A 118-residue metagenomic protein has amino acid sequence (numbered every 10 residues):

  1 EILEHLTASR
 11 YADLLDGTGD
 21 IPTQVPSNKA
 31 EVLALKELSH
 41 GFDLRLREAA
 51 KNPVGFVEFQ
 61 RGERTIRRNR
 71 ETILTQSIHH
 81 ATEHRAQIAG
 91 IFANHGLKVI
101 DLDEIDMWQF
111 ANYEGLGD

Functional and structural regions predicted by a protein language model:
E1-T23, G62-D118: Short, contiguous alpha-helical
L15-G55: Helix-adjacent hinge/juxtasegments
A30, F42, V57, T82 (+1 more regions): Intrinsic disorder/low-complexity signal
L46, N52-E71: Mid-chain, well-packed structural core segment of small domains
